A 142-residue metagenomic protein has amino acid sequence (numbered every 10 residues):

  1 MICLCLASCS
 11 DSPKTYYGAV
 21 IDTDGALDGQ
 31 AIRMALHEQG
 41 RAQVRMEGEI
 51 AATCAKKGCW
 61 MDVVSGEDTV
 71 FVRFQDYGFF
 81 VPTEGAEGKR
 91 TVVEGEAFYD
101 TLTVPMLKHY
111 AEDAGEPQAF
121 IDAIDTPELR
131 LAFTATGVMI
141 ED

Functional and structural regions predicted by a protein language model:
L4-S8: C-terminal motif of bacterial Sec signal peptides marking the signal peptidase cleavage site
C9-D142: OB-fold and OB-like single-stranded nucleic-acid-recognition modules and their adjacent interaction interfaces
